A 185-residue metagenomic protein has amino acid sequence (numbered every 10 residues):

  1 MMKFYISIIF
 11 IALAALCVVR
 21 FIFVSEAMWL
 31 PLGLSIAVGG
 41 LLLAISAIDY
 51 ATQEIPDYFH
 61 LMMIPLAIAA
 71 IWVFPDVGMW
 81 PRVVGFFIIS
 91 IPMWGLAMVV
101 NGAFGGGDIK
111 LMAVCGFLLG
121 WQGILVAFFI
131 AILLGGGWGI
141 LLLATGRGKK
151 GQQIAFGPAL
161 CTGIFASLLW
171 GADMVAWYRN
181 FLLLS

Functional and structural regions predicted by a protein language model:
M1-S185: A membrane-topology feature that recognizes alpha-helical transmembrane segments and their immediate juxtamembrane
